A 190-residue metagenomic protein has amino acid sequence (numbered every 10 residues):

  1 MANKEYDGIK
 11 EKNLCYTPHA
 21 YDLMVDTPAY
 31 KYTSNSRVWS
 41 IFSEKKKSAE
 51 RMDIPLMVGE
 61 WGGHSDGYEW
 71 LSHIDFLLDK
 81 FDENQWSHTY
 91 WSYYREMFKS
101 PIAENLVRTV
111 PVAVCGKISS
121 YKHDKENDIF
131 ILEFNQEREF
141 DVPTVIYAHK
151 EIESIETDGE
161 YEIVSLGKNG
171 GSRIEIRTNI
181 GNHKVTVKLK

Functional and structural regions predicted by a protein language model:
M1-N84: Extracellular glycoside hydrolase catalytic/binding regions
M1-Y6, M97, Y161-S165: Short intrinsically disordered, low-complexity coil segments enriched in acidic
H19, T109-A113, L189: Conserved beta strand-loop-helix elements of the APE1-like EEP
E60, S92, G159: Active-site proximal loops enriched in glycine and acidic residues that flank catalytic Cys/His/Asp and coordinate
W70-E153: Extended, alpha-helix-rich binding/interface surfaces that flank or overlap catalytic cores and mediate recognition
Y121, D128-F130, V142, K168-K190: C-terminal beta-strand-rich structural cap/linker in extracellular carbohydrate-active enzymes
I152-I163: Change to "...patches in solvent-exposed regions of secreted, membrane-anchored, or virion-exposed structural
